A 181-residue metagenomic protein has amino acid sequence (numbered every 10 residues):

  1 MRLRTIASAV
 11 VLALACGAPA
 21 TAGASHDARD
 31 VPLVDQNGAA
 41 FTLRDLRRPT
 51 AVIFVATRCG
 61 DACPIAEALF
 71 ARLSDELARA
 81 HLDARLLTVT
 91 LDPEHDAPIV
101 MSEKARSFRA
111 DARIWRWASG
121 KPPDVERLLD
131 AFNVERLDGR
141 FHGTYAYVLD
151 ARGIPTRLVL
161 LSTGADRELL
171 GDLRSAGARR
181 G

Functional and structural regions predicted by a protein language model:
M1-T5: Positively charged n-region of N-terminal signal peptides that target proteins for export
A7-A15: Bacterial N-terminal signal peptides
P19-D45, A68: N-terminal "domain-start" segment that seeds a small globular fold
A28-R29, T50, G143-Y145: Short loop/turn microsegments at loop-to-beta-strand junctions
L43-F70: Short active-site neighborhood of thiol/selenol oxidoreductases, capturing the structured segment around
E67-W117, P122-L128: Structural microenvironment flanking redox-active thiols in thiol-disulfide oxidoreductases
R113-W115, F132-Y147: Structural micro-motif
G139-G181: Thiol-/selenol-based redox modules, centered on thioredoxin-like and closely related oxidoreductase domains
